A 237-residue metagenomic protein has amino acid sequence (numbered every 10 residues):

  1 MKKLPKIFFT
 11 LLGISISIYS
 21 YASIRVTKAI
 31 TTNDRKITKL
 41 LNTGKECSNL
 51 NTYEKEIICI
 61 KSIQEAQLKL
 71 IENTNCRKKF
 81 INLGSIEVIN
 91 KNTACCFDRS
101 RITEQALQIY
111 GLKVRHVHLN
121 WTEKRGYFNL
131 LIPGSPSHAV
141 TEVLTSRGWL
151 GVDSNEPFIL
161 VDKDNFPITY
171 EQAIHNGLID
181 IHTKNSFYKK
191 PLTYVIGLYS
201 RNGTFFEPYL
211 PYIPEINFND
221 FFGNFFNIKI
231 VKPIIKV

Functional and structural regions predicted by a protein language model:
M1-S15: N-terminal Sec-pathway targeting helices
L4-F8, S186, V231: Residue-level detector of intrinsically disordered/flexible regions characterized by low predicted structural confidence
I14-S23: Hydrophobic alpha-helical membrane-insertion segments, chiefly the h-region of N-terminal signal peptides
R25-A94: Secondary-structure boundary elements
A94, D98-R101: Residue-level marker for well-ordered alpha-helical positions
R101-I179: Hydrophobic/aromatic-rich core segments of domains that either
L144-F226: Active-site rim recognition segments
N224-V237: Extracytoplasmic/luminal low-complexity segments enriched in Pro/Gly and acidic/polar residues that act as flexible
